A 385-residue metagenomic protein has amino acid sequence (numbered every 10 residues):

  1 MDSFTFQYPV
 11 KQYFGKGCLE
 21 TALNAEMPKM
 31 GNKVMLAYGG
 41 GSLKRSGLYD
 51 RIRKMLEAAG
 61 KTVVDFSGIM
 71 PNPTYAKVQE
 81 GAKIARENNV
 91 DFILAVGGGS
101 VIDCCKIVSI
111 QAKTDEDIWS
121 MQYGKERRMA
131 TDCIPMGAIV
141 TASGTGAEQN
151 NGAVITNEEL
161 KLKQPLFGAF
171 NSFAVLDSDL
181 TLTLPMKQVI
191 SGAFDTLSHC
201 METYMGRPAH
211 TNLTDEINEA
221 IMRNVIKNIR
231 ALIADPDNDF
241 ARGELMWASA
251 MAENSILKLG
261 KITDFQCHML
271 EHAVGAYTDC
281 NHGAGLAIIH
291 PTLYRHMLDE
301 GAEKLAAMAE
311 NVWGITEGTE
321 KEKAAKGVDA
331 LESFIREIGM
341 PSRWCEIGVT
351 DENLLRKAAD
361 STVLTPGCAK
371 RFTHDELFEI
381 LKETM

Functional and structural regions predicted by a protein language model:
M1-F92: ATP/NTP phosphate-donor binding region
L19-A22, R45-L48, Y75-V78, S100-C105 (+3 more regions): Short glycine/serine/threonine-rich phosphate/pyrophosphate-binding segments that cradle anionic phosphate groups
R51-I52, A82, V101-D115, Q149-G152: Short Gly/Thr/Asp-enriched flexible loops that form oxyanion-binding sites at enzyme active sites
V90-K106, T141-A147, Y277-C280: Glycine/serine-rich anion-binding loops at beta->alpha junctions that coordinate negatively charged ligand groups
K113-L213, A307: A glycine/threonine-rich phosphate-anchoring loop and its flanking beta-alpha core in nucleotide/phosphate-binding
T203, R207-A330: Active-site segments that bind and position negatively charged phosphate/pyrophosphate groups
L305, V312-M385: C-terminal charged capping/lid subdomain of soluble metabolic enzymes
